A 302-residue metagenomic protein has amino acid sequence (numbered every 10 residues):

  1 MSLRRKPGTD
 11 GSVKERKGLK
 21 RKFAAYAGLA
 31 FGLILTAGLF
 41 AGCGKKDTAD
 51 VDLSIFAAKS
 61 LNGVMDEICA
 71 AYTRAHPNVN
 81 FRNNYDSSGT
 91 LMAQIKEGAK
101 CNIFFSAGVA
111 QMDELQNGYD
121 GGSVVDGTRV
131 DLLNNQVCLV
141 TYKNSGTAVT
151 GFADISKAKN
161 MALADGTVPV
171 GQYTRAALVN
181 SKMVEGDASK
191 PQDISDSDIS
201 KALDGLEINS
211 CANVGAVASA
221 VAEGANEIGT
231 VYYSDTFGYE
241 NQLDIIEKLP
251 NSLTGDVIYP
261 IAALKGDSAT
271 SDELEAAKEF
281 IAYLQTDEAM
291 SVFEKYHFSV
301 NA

Functional and structural regions predicted by a protein language model:
M1-R21: N-terminal secretory signal peptides that target proteins for export/translocation
F23-G44: Sec-dependent N-terminal signal peptides of Gram-positive bacterial secreted proteins and lipoproteins
C43-A75, N80, G89, V109 (+3 more regions): Exported/periplasmic ABC-transporter solute-binding proteins
S88-G122, T236-Y239: Pocket-flanking alpha-helical
G122-V130: Central helical "cap/lid" subdomain
